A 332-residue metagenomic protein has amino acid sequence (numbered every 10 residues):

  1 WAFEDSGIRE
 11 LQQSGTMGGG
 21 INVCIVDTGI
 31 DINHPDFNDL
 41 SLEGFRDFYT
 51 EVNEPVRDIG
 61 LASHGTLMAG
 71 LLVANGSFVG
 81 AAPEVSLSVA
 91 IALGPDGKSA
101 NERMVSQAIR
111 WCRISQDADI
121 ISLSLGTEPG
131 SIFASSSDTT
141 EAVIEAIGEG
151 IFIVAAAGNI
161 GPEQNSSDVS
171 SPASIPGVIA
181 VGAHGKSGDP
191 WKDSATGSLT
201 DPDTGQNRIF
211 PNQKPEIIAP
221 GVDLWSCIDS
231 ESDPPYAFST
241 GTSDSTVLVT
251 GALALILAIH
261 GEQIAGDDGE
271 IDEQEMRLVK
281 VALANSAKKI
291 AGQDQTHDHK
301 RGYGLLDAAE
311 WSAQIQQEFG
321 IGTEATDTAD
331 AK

Functional and structural regions predicted by a protein language model:
G7, N33, H64-M68, N101-A108 (+6 more regions): Stable alpha-helical elements in mature extracytoplasmic
E10-G44, V52-E102, Q116-I120, G148 (+5 more regions): Subtilisin-like serine protease catalytic core
M17-G19, N75, A92-G177, S187 (+3 more regions): Substrate-binding/access-modulating region of protease and related hydrolase catalytic domains
I25-G29, L71-N75, V85, A90-P95 (+8 more regions): Active-site-proximal beta-strand/loop segments in catalytic clefts of secreted hydrolases
D27, S170-G261, E310: Extracellular S/T/G-rich loop segment that most often corresponds to the catalytic His/Ser-adjacent loop
H34-D39, F133, K192, I228-D229: Short, solvent-exposed loop/turn and secondary-structure capping segments
M68-L72, C112, V249-I256: Buried hydrophobic packing segments
A118-S124, A258-K332: C-terminal subdomain of the subtilisin-like protease fold in secreted/lumenal serine endopeptidases
